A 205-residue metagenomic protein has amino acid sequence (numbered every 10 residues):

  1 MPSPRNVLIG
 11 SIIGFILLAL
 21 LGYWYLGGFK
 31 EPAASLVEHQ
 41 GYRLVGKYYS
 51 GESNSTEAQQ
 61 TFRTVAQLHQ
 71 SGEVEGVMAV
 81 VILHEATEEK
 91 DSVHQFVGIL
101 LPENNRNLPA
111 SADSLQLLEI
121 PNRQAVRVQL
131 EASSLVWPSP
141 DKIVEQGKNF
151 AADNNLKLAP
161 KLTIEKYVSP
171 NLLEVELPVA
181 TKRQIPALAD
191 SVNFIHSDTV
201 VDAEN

Functional and structural regions predicted by a protein language model:
P2-N205: A solvent-exposed interaction/effector surface
